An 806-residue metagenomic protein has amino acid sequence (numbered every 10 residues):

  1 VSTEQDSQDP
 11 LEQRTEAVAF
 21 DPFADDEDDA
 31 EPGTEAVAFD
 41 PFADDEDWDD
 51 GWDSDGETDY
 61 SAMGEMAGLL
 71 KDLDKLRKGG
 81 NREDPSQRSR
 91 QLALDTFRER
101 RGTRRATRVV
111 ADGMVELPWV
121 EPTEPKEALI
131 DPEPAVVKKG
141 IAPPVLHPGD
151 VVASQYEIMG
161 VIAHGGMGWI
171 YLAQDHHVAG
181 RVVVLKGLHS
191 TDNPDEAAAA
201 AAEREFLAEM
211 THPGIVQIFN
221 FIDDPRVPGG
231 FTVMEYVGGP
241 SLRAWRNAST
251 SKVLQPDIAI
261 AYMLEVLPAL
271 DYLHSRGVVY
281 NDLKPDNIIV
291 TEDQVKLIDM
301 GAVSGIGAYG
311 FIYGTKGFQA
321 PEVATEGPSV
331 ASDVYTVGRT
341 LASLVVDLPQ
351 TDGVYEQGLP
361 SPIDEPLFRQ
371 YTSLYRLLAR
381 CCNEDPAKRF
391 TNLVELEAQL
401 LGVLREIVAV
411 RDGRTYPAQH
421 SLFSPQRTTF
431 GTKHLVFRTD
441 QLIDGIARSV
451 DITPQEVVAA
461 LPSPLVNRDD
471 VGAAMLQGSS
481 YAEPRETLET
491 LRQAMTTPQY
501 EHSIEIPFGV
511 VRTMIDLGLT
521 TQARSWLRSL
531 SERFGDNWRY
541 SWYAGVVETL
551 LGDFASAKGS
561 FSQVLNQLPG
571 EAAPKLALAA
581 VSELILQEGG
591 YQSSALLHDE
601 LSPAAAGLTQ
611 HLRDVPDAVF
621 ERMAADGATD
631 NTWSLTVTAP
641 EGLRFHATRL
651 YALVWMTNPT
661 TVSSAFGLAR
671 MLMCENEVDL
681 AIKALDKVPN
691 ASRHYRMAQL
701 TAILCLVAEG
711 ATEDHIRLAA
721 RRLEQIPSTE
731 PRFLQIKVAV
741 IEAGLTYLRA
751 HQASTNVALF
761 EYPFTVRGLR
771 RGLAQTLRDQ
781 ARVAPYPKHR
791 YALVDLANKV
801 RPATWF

Functional and structural regions predicted by a protein language model:
H164, Q174-V182: Conserved N-lobe loop of protein kinases adjacent to the ATP-binding glycine-rich P-loop
W169: Conserved N-lobe ATP-binding subsite of Hanks-type protein kinase domains, especially the beta3 VAIK lysine
H189-E209: AlphaC helix of the eukaryotic protein kinase fold
N220-I222: A short, aromatic-enriched beta-strand patch in the conserved N-lobe beta-sheet of the protein kinase catalytic domain
R226-S241: Conserved short submotifs of the Hanks-type protein kinase catalytic core that shape the nucleotide-binding pocket
Y262-M263: Activation segment signature within eukaryotic-like protein kinase domains
H274-V290: Catalytic-loop of the protein kinase fold
V410-V510: Regulatory extensions appended to serine/threonine kinase catalytic cores
